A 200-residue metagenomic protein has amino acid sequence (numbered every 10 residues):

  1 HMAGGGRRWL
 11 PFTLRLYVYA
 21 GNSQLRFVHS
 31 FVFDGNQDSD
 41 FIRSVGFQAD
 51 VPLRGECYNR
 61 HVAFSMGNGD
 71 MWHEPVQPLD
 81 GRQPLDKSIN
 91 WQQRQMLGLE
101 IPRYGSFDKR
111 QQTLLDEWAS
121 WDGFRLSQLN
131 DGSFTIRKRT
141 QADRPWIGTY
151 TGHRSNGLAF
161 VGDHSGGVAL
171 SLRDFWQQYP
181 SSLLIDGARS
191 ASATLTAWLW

Functional and structural regions predicted by a protein language model:
H1-W200: Beta-strand/loop-rich accessory regions of lumenal/periplasmic or secreted enzymes, predominantly carbohydrate-active
